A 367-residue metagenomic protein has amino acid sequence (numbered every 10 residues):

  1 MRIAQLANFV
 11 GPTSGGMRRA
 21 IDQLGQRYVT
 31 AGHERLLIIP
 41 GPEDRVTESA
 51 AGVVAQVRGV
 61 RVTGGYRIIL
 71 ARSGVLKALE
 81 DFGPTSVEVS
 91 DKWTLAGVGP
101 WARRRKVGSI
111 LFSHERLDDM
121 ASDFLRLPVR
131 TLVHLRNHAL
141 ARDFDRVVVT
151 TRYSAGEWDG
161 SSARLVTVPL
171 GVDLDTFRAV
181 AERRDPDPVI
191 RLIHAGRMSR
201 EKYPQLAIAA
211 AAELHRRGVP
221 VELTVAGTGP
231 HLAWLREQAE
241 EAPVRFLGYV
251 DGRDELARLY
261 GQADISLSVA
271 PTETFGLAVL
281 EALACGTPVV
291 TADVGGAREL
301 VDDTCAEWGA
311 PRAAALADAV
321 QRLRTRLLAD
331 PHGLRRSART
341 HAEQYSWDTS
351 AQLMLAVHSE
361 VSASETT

Functional and structural regions predicted by a protein language model:
R104, R130-R146: Membrane-proximal helix-turn-helix segments that form the acceptor-binding/catalytic region of lipid-linked
Y153, G171: Carbohydrate-associated surface elements
A181-A212, T224: Conserved donor-binding/catalytic core segment of Leloir-type glycosyltransferases
A233-V250, D254: Nucleotide-activated donor-binding/catalytic signature segment of Leloir-type glycosyltransferases, i.e., the conserved
Y249, R258-A263: Short alpha-helical donor nucleotide-sugar binding micro-motif in glycosyltransferases
P271: Aromatic "clamp/platform" in nucleotide-sugar-dependent glycosyltransferases that forms part of the donor/acceptor
P288-T291: Short hydrophobic beta-strand element within catalytic cores of glycosyltransferases and related nucleotide-activated
D302-A314, Q321-L328: Conserved acidic donor-binding segment of nucleotide-sugar-dependent glycosyltransferases
